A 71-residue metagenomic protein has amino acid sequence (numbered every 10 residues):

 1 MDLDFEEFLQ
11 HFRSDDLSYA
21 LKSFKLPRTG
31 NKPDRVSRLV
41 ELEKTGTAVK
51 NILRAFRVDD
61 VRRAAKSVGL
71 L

Functional and structural regions predicted by a protein language model:
M1-L71: Basic helix-extension-helix modules of the SAP/HeH family
